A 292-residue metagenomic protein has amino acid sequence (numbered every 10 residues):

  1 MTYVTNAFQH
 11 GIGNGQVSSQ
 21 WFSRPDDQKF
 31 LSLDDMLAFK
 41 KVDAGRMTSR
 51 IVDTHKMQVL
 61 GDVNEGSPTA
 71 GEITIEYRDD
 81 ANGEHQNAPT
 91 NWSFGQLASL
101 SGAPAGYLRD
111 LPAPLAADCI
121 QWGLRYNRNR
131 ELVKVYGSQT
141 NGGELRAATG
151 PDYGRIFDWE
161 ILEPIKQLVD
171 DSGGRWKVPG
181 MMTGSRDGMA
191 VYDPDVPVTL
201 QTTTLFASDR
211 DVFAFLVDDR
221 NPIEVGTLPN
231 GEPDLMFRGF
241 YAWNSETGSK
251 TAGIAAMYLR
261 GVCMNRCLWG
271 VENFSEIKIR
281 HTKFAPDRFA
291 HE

Functional and structural regions predicted by a protein language model:
T2-P164, L168, M181, R186-M189 (+1 more regions): Feature for intrinsically disordered/low-complexity regulatory segments and propeptides
A147, Y153-E292: Intrinsic disorder/low-complexity polar-acidic segments
